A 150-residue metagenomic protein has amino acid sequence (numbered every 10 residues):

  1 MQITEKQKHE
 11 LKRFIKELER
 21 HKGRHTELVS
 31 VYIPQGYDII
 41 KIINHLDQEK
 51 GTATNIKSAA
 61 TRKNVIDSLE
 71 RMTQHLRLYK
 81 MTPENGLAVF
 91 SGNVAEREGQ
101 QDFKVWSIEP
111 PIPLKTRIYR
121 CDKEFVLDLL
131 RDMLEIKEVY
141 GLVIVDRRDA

Functional and structural regions predicted by a protein language model:
M1-E138: Non-catalytic, solvent-exposed interaction/assembly segments
E135-D149: Gly/Thr-rich phosphate-binding beta-strand-loop-beta motif of the actin/hexokinase/Hsp70
